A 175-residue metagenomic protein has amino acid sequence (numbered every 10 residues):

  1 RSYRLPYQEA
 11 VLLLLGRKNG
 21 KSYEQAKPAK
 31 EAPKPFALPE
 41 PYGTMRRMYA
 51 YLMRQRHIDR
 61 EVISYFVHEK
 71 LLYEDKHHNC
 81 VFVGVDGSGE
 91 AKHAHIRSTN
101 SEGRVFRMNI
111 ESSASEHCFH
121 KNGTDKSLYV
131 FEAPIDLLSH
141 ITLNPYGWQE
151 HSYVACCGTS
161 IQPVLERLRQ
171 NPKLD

Functional and structural regions predicted by a protein language model:
R1-M53: Non-catalytic accessory segments of DNA primases and related replication-initiation nucleases
R1-Q8, P163-D175: Modules that initiate DNA replication and primer synthesis
L5, H57-I58, L128: Helix N-cap/coil-helix junction residues
R47, R56, R97-T99: Short, cationic motifs built from Arg/Lys/His that form the positively charged side of catalytic pockets
R54, I58, C80-F82: Internal active-site segments that recognize and position negatively charged phosphoryl groups and nucleotide moieties
I58-D75: Short, basic/aromatic recognition patches
D75-Q170: Phosphate-handling DNA/RNA-contact segment within nucleic-acid enzymes
